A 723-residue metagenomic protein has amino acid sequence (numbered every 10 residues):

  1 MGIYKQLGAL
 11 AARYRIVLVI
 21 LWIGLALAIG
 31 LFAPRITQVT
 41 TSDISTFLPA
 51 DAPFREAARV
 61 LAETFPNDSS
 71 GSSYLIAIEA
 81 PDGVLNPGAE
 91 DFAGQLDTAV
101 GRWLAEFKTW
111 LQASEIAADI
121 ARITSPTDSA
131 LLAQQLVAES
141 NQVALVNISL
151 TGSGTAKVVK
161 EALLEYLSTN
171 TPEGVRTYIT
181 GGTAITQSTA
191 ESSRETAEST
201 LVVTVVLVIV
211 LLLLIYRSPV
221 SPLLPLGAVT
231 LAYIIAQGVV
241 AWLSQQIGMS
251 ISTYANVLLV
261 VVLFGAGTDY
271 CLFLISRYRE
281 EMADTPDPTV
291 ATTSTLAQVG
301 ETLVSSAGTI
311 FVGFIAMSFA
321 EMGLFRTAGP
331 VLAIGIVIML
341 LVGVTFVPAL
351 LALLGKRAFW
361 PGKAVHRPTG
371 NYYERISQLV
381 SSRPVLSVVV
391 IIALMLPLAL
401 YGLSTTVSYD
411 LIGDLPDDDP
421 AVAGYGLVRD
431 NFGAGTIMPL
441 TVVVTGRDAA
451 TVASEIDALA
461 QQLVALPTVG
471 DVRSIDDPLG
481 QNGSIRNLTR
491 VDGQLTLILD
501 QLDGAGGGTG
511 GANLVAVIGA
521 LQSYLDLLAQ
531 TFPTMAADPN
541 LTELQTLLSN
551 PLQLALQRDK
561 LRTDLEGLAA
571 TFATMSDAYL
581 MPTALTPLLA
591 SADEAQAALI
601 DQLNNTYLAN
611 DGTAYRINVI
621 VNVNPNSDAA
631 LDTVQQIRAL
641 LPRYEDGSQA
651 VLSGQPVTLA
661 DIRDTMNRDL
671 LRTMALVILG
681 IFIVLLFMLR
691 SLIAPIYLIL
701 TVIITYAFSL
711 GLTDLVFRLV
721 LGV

Functional and structural regions predicted by a protein language model:
M1-T41, T46, A117-A121, Q134-N141 (+5 more regions): Membrane-embedded transmembrane helical bundles of large multi-pass transporters/channels
R35-P81, D128-A133, V158, Q378 (+3 more regions): Solvent-exposed, non-transmembrane loop/terminal regulatory segments of multi-pass membrane proteins
L48, I78-T98, N147-T155, G181-A184 (+6 more regions): Structural beta->alpha junctions
S72-E90, S125-L145, T186, I437-T441 (+10 more regions): Short beta-strand/turn "edge" motifs
D91-L111, V158-N170, E455-L466, A630-P642: Short amphipathic alpha-helices in soluble, non-transmembrane regions that often serve as interface/regulatory elements
F107-P126, G174, L459-I475, G647: Short acidic amphipathic segments
T186-T189, S193, P288, T292 (+5 more regions): Alpha-helical heptad-repeat coiled-coil segments that mediate oligomerization/polymerization in large
E374-I376, P384-A516, L568-A578, P582-A584: Juxtamembrane segments of multi-pass membrane proteins
